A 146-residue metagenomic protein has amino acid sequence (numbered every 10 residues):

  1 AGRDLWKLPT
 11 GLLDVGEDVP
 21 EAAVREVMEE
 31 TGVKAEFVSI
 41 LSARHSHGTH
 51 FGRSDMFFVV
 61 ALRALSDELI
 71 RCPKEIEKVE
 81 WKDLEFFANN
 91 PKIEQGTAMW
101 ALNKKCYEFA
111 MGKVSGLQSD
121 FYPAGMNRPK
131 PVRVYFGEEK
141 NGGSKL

Functional and structural regions predicted by a protein language model:
A1, L13-D14, S42-H47: Short, catalytically relevant binding-site loops at active-site mouths
G2-W6, V15, C72-L146: Nudix hydrolase/Nudix homology domain
K7-I40, V60-A61, L65: The catalytic Nudix box helix
V27, R44, D55-V59, N90-I93: Long, contiguous alpha-helical scaffold regions
V33, G52-R53, C72-E75: Extracytoplasmic/secreted proteins and extracellular or luminal domains
I40-S42, W81: Hydrophobic/anchoring residues in structured secondary elements
H45-L69, L84, L102-A110: Active-site-adjacent beta-strand/loop module that shapes the phosphate/pyrophosphate-binding cleft
